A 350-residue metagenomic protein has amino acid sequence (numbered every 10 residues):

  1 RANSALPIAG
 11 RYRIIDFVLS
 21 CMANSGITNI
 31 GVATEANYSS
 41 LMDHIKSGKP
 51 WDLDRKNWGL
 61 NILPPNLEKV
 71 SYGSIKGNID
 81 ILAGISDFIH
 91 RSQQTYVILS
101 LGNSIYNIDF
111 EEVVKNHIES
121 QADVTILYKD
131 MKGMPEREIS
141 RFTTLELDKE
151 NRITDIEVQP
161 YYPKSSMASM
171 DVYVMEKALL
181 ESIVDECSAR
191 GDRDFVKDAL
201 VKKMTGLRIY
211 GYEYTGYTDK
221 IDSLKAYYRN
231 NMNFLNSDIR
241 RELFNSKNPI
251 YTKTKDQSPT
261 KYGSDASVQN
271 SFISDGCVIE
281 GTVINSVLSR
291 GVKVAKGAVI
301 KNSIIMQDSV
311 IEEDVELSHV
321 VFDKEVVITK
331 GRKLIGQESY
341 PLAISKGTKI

Functional and structural regions predicted by a protein language model:
R1-N233, I344-K346: Unchanged
A178, E186-I350: Left-handed beta-helix
